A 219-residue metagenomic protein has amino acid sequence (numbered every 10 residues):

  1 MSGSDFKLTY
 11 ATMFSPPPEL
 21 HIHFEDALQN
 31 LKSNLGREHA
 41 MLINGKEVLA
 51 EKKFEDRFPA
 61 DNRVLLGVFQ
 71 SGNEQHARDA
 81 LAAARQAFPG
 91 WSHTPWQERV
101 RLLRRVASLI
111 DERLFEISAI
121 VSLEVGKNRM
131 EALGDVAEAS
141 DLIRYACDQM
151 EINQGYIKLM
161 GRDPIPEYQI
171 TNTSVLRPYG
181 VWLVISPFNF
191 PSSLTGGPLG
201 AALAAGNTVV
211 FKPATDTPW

Functional and structural regions predicted by a protein language model:
M1-L66: Hydrophobic face of amphipathic alpha-helices that form TPR/SEL1-like repeat modules and related alpha-solenoid
L35, I43-N44, V125, Q154 (+2 more regions): Short glycine-rich loop/turn motifs that provide flexible caps or phosphate-binding loops at active sites
G45, R99, I143, W182 (+1 more regions): Residue-level signature of catalytic and energy-coupling elements of molecular machines, predominantly ATP/GTP-dependent
K46, V68, K127, V181 (+1 more regions): Gly/Ser/Thr-rich helix-start
L49, A77, L109-I110, A139-D141 (+2 more regions): Flexible loop/turn segments at secondary-structure boundaries
E55-R57, D61-L159: Glycine-rich loop-to-alpha-helix module at the N-terminal edge of alpha/beta enzyme cores
Y156, M160-W219: Conserved small-residue-rich beta-alpha loop and adjacent elements that most often cradle the phosphate/pyrophosphate
